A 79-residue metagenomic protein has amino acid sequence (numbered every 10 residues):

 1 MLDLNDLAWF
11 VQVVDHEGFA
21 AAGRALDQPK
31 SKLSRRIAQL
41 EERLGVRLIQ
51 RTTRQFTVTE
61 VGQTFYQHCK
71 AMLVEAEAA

Functional and structural regions predicted by a protein language model:
L4, K30-S31: The DNA-contacting recognition helix of HTH DNA-binding domains and analogous helical DNA-recognition elements
L7, R43-L44, H68-A79: Alpha-helical linker/hinge and terminal dimerization helices associated with HTH transcriptional regulators
A8, S34-R35: Base-recognition residues in the alpha-helical recognition helix of bacterial helix-turn-helix
V13-D27: Short helix-boundary/capping micro-motifs
R24-A25, E42, Q63: Alpha-helical residues within the helix-turn-helix
P29, R36: Residues within the DNA-recognition helix of helix-turn-helix
E41-V58: A short LG(V/I)-centered, amphipathic sequence patch enriched for acidic residue(s) preceding the LG motif
